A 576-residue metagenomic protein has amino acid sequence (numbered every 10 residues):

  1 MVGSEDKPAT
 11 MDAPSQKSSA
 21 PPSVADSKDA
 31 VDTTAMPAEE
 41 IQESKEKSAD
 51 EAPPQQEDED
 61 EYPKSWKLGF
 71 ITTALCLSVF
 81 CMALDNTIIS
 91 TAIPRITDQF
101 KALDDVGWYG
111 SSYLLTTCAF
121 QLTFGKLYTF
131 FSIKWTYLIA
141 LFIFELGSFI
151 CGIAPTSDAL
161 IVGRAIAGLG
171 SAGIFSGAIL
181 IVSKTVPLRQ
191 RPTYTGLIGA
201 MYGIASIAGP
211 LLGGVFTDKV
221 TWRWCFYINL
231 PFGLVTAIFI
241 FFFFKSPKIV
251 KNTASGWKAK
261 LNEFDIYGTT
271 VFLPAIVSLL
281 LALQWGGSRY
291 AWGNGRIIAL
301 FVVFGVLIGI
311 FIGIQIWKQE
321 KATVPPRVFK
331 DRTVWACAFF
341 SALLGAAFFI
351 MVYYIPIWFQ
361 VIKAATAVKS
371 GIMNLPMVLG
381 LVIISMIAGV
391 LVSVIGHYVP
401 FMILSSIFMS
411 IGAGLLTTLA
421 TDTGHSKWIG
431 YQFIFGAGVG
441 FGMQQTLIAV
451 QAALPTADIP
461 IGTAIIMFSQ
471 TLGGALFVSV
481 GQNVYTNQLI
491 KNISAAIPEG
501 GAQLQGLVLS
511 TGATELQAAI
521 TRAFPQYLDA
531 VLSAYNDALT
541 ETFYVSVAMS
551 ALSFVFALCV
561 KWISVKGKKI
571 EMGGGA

Functional and structural regions predicted by a protein language model:
M1-S65, F239, F243-S246, P498-E515 (+1 more regions): Intrinsically disordered, low-complexity terminal tails of fungal membrane proteins
D50, V235, L447-I448, I465-K561 (+1 more regions): Hydrophobic transmembrane architecture of multi-pass small-molecule transporters
W66, F70-L77, C81-R95, F100-Q121 (+5 more regions): Transmembrane core module of solute transporters
I96-T97, L127-Y128, C151, L160 (+6 more regions): Interfacial helix-cap and linker-helix signal at transmembrane-aqueous boundaries of multi-pass secondary transporters
D105, I139, Q190-L197, K369 (+2 more regions): Cytoplasmic loop-to-transmembrane helix junctions
Q121-Y267: Helix-loop-helix hairpins in multi-pass membrane proteins, especially solute transporters
I153-R164, T221, T418-Q432, Q488-N492: Helix-loop junctions at membrane interfaces in 12-TM secondary transporters
V220-F339: Hydrophobic transmembrane-helix bundles of small-molecule transporters
